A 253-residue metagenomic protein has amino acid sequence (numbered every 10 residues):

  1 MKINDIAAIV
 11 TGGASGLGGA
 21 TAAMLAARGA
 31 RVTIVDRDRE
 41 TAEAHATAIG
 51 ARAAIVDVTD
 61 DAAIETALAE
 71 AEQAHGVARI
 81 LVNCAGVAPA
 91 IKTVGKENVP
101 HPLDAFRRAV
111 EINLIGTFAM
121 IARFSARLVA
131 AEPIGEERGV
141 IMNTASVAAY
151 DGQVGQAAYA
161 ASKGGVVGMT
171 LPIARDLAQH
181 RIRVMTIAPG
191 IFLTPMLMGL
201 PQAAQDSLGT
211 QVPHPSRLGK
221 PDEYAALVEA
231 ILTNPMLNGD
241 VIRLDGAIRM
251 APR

Functional and structural regions predicted by a protein language model:
K2, K220-L244, R249: C-terminal substrate-recognition "lid" of short-chain dehydrogenase/reductases
K2-V32: Canonical Rossmann dinucleotide-binding motif of NAD(H)/NADP(H)-dependent dehydrogenases/reductases, specifically
V87, V99-A119, M142, V166: Catalytic Tyr-X3-Lys loop
A88-R107, A126, A130-G135, G155-A158 (+1 more regions): Conserved mid-core segment of classical short-chain dehydrogenase/reductases
D104, E111, A203-E223: Catalytic Tyr-x(3-8)-Lys segment
I112-G135, A174-R175, E229, T233: Amphipathic alpha-helical dimer-interface segment in Rossmann-like NAD(P)H-dependent oxidoreductases
I121, S162, T170: Active-site helix of classical SDR
S146: Residue(s) in the substrate-gating loop at a strand-loop-helix junction that position the organic substrate next
